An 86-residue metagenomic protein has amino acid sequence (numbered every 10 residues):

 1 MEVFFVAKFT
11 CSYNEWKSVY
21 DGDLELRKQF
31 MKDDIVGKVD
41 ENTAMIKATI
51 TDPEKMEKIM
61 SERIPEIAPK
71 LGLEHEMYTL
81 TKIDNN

Functional and structural regions predicted by a protein language model:
M1-I67, L71, H75-N86: Short S/T/G/P-rich N-terminal loop/turn motif that feeds into the first structured element of a domain
